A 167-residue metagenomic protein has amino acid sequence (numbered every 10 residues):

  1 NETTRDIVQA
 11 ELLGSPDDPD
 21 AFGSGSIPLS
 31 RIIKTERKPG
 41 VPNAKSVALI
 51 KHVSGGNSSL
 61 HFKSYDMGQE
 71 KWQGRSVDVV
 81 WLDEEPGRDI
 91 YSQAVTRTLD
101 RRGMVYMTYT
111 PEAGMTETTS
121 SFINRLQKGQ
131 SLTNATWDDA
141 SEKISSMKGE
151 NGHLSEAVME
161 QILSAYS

Functional and structural regions predicted by a protein language model:
N1-S167: Phosphate/NTP-binding elements of NTP-utilizing enzymes
